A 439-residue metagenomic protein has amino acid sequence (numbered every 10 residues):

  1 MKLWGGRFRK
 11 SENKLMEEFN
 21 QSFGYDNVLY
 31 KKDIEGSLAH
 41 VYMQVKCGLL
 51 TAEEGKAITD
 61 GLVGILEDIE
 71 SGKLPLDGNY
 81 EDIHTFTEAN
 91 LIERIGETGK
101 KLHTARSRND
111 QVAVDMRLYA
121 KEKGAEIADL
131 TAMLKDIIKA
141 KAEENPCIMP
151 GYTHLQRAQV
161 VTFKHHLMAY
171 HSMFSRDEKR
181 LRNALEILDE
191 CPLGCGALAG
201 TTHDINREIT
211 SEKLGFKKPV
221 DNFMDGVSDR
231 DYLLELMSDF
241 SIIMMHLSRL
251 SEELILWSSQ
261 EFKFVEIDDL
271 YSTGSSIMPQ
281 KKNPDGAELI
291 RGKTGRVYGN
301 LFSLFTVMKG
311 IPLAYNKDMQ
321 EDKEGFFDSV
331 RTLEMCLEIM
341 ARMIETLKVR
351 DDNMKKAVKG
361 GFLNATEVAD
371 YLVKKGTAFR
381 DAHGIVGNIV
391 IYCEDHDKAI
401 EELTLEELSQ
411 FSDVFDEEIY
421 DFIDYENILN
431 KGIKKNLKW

Functional and structural regions predicted by a protein language model:
M1-G200, I205-I209, K218, T273-G274 (+3 more regions): A helix-coil-helix interface module used to build multimeric assemblies and to scaffold catalytic/cofactor sites
M1-G36, E97-T98, M278-W439: Glycine-rich cofactor/substrate-binding loops
S37, H84, E88, L233-L236 (+2 more regions): Short runs of predominantly hydrophobic/aromatic residues within well-ordered alpha helices that form helix-helix
H40, G61, I65-D68, N90 (+15 more regions): Generic, well-ordered alpha-helical scaffold segments in large soluble proteins
Y42-L50, H165, S172, L234-I242 (+1 more regions): Short, well-ordered beta-strand elements within core beta-sheets of diverse protein domains
V45, I69, A142, L250 (+4 more regions): Hydrophobic residues in alpha-helical segments
E53-T59, M133, W257-E261, E266-I267 (+2 more regions): Short alpha-helical "patches" and their helix-cap loops
M116-G124, A128, E143, M149-P150 (+4 more regions): Charged, flexible cofactor/metal-binding loops and thiol motifs
